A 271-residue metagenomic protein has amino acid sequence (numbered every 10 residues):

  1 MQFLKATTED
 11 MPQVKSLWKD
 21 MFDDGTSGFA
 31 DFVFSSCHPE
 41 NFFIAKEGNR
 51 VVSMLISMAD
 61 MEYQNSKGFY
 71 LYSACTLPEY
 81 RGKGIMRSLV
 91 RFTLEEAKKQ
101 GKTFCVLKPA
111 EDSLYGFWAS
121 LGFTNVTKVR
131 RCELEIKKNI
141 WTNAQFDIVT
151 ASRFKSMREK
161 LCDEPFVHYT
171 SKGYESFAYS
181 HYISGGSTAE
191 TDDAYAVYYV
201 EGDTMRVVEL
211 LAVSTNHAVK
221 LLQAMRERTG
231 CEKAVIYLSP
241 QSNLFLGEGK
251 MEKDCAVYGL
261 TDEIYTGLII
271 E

Functional and structural regions predicted by a protein language model:
M11, S16-M61, K160-S187: Active-site rim helix/loop that mediates acceptor-substrate recognition in acyltransferases
F43-A45, V52, Y63, F69-S73 (+3 more regions): Core nucleotidyl-transferase/polymerase catalytic module
I44, R50-D60, G68-Y70, C75 (+3 more regions): Conserved beta-strand in the GNAT
T76, G82-E95, S120, T215-R226: Conserved acetyl-CoA-binding loop-helix of GNAT-fold acetyltransferases
A97-A110, G230-P240: Conserved GNAT acetyl-CoA-binding A-motif
K102-T103, A110-K128, Q241-C255: Conserved active-site alpha-helix within GNAT-family acetyltransferase domains
L121-R206: Amide-forming acyltransferase catalytic core, primarily the GNAT-like/NAT-type and related acyltransferase folds
G247-E271: C-terminal functional modules
